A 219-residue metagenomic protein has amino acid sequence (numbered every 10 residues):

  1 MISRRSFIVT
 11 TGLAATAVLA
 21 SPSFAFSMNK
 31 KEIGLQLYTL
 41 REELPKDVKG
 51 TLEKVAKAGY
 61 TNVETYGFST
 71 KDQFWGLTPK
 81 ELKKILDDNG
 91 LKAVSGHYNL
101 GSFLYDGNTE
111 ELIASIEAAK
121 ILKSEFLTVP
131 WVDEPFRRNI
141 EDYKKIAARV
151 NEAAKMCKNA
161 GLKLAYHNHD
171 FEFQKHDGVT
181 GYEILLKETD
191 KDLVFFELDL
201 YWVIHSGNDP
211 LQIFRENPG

Functional and structural regions predicted by a protein language model:
M1-A15: N-terminal secretory signal peptides and thylakoid transit peptides that target proteins across membranes
G12, I85, F103-F196: Active-site acidic/histidine proton-transfer and metal-coordination neighborhood in alpha/beta enzyme cores
T16-S21: Hydrophobic h-region of N-terminal signal peptides that target proteins for export in Gram-negative bacteria
P22-E53: C-terminal segment of N-terminal export signals and the immediately downstream linker at the start of the mature
S27, L37-Y38, Y60, H97 (+3 more regions): Tryptophan-centric aromatic hotspots in well-structured domains and transmembrane helices
M28, L52-K57, F74-A93, E111-K123 (+3 more regions): Acidic (Asp/Glu)-rich catalytic clusters
K31-Q36, V63-T65, A93-Y98, L127-V129 (+2 more regions): Hydrophobic faces of well-ordered beta-strands that scaffold small-molecule active sites in alpha/beta enzyme cores
L40-K46, Y66-L77, L100-T109, E134-R138 (+2 more regions): Acidic-and-aromatic substrate-binding clefts and catalytic sites of carbohydrate-active enzymes
